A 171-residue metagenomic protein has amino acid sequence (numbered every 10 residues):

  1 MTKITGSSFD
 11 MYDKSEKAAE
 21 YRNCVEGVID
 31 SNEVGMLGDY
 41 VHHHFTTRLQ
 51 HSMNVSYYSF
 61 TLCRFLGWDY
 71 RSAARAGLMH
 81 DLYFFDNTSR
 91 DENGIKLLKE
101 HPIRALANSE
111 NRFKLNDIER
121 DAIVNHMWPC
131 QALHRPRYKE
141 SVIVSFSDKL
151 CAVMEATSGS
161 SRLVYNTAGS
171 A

Functional and structural regions predicted by a protein language model:
M1-A171: Metal-dependent phosphohydrolase cores
